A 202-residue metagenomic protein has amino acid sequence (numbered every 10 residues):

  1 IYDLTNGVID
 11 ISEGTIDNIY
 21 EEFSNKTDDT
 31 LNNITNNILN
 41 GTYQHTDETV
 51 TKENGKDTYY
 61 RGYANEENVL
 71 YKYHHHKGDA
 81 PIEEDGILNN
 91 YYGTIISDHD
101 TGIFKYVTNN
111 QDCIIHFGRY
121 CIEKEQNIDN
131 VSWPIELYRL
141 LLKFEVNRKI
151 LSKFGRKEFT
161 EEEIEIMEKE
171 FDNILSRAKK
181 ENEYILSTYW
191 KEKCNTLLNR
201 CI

Functional and structural regions predicted by a protein language model:
I1-I202: Catalytic center-proximal scaffold of phosphoryl-transfer enzymes
